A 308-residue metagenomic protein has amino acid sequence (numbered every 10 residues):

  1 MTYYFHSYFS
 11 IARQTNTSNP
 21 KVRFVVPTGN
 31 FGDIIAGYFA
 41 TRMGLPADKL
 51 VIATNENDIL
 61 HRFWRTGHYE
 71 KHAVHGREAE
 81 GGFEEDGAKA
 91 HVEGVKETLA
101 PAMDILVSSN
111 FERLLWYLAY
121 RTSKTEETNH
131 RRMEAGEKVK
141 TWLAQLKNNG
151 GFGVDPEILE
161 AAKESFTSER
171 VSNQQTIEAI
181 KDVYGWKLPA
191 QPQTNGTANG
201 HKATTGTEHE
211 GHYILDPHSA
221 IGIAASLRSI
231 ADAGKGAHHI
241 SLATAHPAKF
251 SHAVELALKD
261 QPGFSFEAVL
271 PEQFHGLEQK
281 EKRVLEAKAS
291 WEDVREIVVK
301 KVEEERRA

Functional and structural regions predicted by a protein language model:
M1-A308: PLP-dependent amino-acid enzyme catalytic core
